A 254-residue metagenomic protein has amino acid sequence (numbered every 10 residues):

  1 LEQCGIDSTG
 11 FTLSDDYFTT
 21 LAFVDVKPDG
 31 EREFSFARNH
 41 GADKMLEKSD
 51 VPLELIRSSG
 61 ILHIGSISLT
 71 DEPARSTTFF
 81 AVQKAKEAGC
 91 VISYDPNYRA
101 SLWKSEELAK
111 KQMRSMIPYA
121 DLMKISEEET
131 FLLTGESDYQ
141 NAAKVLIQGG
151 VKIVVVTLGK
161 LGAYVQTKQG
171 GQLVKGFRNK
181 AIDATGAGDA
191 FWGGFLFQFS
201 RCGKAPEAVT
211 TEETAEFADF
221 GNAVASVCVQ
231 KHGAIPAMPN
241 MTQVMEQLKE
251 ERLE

Functional and structural regions predicted by a protein language model:
L1-I64, E246-E254: Conserved N-terminal subdomain of the carbohydrate kinase-like
H40-S49, L102-L108, E136, P206: Short gly/ser/thr-rich secondary-structure transition/capping motifs
P52, M113, A181: Acidic, amphipathic alpha-helical patches
I67-V145, L161-G162: Conserved beta-alpha-beta core of the PfkB/ribokinase-like small-molecule kinase fold
Q83-K84, G135-E254: Conserved phosphate-binding/catalytic region of the ribokinase-like
